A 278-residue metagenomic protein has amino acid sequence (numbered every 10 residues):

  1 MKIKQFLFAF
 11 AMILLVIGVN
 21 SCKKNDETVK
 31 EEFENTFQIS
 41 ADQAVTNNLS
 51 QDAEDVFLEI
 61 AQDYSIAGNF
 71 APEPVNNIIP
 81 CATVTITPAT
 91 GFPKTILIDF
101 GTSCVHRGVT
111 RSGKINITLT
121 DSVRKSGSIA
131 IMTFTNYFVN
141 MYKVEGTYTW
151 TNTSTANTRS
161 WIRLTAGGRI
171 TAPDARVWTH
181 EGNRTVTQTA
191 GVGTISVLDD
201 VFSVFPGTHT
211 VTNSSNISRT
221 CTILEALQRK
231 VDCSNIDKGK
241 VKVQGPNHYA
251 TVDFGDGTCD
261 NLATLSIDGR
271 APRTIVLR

Functional and structural regions predicted by a protein language model:
M1-F8: Bacterial N-terminal signal peptides that target proteins for export
I17-S21: C-terminal motif of bacterial Sec signal peptides marking the signal peptidase cleavage site
K24-R278: Low-complexity, intrinsically disordered segments exposed to solvent
